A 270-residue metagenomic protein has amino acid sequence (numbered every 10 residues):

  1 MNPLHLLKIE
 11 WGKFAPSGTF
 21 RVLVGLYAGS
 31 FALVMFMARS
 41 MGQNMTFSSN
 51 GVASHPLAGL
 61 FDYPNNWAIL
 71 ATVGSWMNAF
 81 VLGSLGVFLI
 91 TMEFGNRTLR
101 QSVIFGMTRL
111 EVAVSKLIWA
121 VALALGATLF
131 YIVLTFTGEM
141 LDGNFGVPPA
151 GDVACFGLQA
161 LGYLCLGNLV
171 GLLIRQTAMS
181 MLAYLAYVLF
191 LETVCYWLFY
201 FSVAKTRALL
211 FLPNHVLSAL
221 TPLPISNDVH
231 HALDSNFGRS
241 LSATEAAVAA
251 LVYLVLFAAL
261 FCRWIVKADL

Functional and structural regions predicted by a protein language model:
M1-A28: Aromatic- and glycine-rich beta-strand/loop motifs that create alpha-glucan
F20, V24-L89, A113-R175, M179 (+4 more regions): Secretory targeting signals
G83-F105, R109-L110, L117: Transmembrane helix boundary and interhelical loop/hinge segments in multi-pass membrane proteins
L212-N214: Membrane-interface helix-loop junctions in multi-pass transporters/channels
V248-L270: Junction motif at the cytosolic side of a transmembrane helix
